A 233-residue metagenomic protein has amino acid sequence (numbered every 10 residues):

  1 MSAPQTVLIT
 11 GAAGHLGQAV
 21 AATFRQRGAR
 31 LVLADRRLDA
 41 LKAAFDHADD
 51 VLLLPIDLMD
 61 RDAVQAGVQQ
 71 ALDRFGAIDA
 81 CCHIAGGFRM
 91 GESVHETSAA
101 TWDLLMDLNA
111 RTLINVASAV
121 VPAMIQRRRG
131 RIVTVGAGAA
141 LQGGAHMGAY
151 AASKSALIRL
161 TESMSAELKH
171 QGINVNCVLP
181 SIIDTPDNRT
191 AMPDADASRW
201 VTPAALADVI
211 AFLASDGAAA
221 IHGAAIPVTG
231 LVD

Functional and structural regions predicted by a protein language model:
A13-G14: Conserved glycine-rich cofactor-binding loop
R27-A43: Conserved glycine-rich Rossmann-like NAD(P)H-binding loop of the short-chain dehydrogenase/reductase
E92-V94, S98-D103: Substrate-binding pocket helix/loop in short-chain dehydrogenase/reductase
A117, S153: Active-site helix of classical SDR
A137: Residue(s) in the substrate-gating loop at a strand-loop-helix junction that position the organic substrate next
Q142, A151, S163-I173, A219: Active-site-adjacent segment of SDR/Rossmann-fold oxidoreductases
H170, C177, T185, D194-D233: C-terminal helical subdomain
